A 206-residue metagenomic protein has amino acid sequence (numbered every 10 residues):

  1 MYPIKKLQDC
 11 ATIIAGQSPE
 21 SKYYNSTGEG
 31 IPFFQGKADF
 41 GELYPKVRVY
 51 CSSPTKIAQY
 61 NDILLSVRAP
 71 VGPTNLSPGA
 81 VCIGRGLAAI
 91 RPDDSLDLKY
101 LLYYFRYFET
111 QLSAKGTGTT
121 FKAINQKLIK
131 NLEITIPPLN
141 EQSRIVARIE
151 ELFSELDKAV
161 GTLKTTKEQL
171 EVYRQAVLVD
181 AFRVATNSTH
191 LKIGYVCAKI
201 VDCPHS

Functional and structural regions predicted by a protein language model:
M1-Q17, N131-V146, S154, T165-T166 (+2 more regions): Non-catalytic DNA-recognition/assembly elements of restriction-modification systems
I4-Y23, G30-Y60, K192-S206: Sequence-specific dsDNA recognition surfaces
G28-G30, G84: Short acidic/glycine-enriched loop/turn segments that link adjacent beta-strands
Q35-K37, Y44-E109, A123-N125: A short beta-sheet element
N61, L98-L101, K130, I149 (+2 more regions): Alpha-helical structural signal
L98-K99, T119, R144: Short, flexible active-site-proximal loops enriched in glycine and acidic residues
R106-I134: Specificity-determining recognition surfaces
E155-V160: Short arginine-rich
